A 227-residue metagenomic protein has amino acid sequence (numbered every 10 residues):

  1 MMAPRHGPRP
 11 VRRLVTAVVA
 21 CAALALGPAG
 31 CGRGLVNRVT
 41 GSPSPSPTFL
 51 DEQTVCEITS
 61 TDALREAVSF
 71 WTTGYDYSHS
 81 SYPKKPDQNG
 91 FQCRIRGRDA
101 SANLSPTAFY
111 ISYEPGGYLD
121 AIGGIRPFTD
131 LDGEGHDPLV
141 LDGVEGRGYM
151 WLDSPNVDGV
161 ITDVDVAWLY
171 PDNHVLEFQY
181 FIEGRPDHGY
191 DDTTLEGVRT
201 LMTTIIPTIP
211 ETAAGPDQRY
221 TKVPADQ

Functional and structural regions predicted by a protein language model:
M1-P4, Y190: Short intrinsically disordered, low-complexity coil segments enriched in acidic
A3-V18: Bacterial N-terminal signal peptides that target proteins for export
H6, R33-V36: Short hydrophobic/aromatic-rich motifs at helix boundaries and adjacent loops
V19-A20, L24: Hydrophobic alpha-helical targeting segments used for export or membrane insertion
G27-G30: C-terminal motif of bacterial Sec signal peptides marking the signal peptidase cleavage site
L35-Q227: A small/polar (G/S/T-enriched), proline-flanked helix-loop surface module common in exported/cell-envelope proteins
